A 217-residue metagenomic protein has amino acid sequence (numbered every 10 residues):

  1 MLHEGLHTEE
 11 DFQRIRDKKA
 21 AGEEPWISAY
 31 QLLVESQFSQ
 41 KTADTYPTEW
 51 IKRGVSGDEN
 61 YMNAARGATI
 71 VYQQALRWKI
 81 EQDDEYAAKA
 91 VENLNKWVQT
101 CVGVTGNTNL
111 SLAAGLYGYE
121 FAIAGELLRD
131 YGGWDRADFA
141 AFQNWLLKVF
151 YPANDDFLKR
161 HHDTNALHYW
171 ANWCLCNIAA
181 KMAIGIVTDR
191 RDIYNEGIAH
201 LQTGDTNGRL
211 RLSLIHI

Functional and structural regions predicted by a protein language model:
M1-D163, L175, A179, A199-Q202 (+1 more regions): Extracellular glycan-targeting catalytic surfaces
K79-Q82, G185-D189: Hydrophobic/aromatic side-chain positions at a characteristic register within alpha-helices of tetratricopeptide repeats
L167-G185, R191: Loop-centered beta-sheet repeat module
I186-L214: Long, repeat-rich segments with strong aromatic
